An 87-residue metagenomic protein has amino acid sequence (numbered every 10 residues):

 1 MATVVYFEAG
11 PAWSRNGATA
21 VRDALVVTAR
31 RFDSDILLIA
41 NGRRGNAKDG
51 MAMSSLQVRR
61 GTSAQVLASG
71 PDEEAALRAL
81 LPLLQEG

Functional and structural regions predicted by a protein language model:
M1-Y6, S63-Q65: Intrinsic-disorder/low-complexity, polar/charged segments enriched in Ser/Thr/Lys/Arg/Asp/Glu/Gln
Y6-A47, M51-R60: Compact, glycine-rich, soluble single-domain proteins
S55-G87: C-terminal structural segments of small proteins and small subunits
